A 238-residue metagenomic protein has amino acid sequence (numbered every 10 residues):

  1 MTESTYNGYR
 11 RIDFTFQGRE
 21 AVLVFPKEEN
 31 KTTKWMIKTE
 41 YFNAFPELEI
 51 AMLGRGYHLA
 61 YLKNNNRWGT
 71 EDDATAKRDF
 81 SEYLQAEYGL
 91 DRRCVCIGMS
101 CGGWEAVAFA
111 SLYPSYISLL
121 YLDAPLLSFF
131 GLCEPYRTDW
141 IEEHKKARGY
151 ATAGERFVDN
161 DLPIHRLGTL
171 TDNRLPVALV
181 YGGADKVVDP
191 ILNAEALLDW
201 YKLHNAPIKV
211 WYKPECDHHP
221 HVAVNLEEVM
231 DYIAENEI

Functional and structural regions predicted by a protein language model:
M1-K31: N-terminal cap/lid segment of alpha/beta-hydrolase-fold proteins
V24, I191-I238: C-terminal catalytic histidine-bearing segment of alpha/beta-hydrolase fold enzymes
K31-Y41: Short beta-strand element of the alpha/beta-hydrolase
W68-G89, A108: Alpha/beta-hydrolase active-site loop
Y88-S100: Alpha/beta-hydrolase fold nucleophile elbow
G98-A108: Glycine-rich nucleophile elbow surrounding the catalytic serine of serine-hydrolase chemistry
A108-G154: Hydrolase active-site cap/lid region
E134-T138, E142-K202: The feature captures the conserved acid-bearing segment of alpha/beta-hydrolase catalytic domains
